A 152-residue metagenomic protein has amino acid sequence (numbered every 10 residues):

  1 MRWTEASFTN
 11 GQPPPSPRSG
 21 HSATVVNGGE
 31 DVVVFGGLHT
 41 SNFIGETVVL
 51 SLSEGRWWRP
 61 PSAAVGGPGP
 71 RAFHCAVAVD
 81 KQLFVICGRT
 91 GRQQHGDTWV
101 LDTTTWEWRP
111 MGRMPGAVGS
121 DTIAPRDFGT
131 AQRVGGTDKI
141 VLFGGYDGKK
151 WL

Functional and structural regions predicted by a protein language model:
M1-L152: Kelch-like beta-propeller repeat domains
